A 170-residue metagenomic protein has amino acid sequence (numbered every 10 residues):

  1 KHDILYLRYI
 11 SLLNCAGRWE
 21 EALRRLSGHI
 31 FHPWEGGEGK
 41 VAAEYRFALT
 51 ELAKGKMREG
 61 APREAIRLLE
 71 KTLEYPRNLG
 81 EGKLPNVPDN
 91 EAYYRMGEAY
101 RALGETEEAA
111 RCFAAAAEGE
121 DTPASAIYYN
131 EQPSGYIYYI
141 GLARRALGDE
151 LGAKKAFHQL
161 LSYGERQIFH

Functional and structural regions predicted by a protein language model:
K1, F31-A42, R77-N86, T122-Y129: Flexible helix-coil transition and linker loops at the boundaries of alpha-helical arrays
L7-R8, E44, T50-E51, P88 (+4 more regions): "A position-specific structural signal for the A-helix of alpha-solenoid helical repeats
